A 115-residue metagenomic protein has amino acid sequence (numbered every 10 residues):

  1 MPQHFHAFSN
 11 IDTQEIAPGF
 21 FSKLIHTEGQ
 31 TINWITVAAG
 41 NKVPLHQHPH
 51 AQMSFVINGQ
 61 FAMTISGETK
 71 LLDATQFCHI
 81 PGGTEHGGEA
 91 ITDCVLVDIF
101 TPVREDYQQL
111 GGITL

Functional and structural regions predicted by a protein language model:
M1-G29, G112-L115: A short, N-terminal "cap"/entry segment at the start of jelly-roll beta-barrel domains of the cupin/DSBH fold
I16, K23-L24, I35-T36, V43-H48 (+1 more regions): Short histidine-centered beta-strand/loop micro-motifs that create catalytic or ligand/metal-coordination sites
T31, Q60-A62, T69, E85 (+1 more regions): Structural motif
I32-N33, K42-V43, G59-T64, C78: Short beta-strand segments in beta-sandwich/barrel cores
V37-A38, H48-M63: Short, conserved beta-strand element in jelly-roll/cupin
I57-N58, D73-A74, T92: A cytosolic small-molecule/anion-sensing beta-strand core signal
G67-G82: Short acidic-glycine-tyrosine-enriched beta hairpin
G82-D106: Ligand-binding loop in jelly-roll beta-barrel domains
